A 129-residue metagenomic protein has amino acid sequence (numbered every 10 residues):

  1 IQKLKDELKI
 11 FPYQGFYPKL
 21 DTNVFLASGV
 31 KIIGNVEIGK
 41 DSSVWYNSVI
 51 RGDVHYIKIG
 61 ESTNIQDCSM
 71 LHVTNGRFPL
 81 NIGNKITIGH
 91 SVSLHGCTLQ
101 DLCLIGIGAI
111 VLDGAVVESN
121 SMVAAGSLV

Functional and structural regions predicted by a protein language model:
I1-N23: Terminal amphipathic alpha-helical/low-complexity segments used for targeting or macromolecular assembly
T22, A27-S28, I33-G34, G39-K40 (+12 more regions): Left-handed beta-helix
I57: Active-site cofactor/substrate anionic-group-binding motifs, chiefly glycine- and Lys/Arg-rich phosphate-binding loops
L128: Glycine/threonine-rich beta-strand-loop-alpha-helix active-site module that forms ligand/phosphate-binding
